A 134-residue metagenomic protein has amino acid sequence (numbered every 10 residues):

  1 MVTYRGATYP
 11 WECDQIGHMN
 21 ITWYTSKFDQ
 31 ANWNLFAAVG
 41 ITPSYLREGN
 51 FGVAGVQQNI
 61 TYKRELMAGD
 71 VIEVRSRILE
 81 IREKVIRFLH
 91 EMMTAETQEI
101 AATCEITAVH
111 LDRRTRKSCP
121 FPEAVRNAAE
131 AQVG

Functional and structural regions predicted by a protein language model:
M1-E73, L79-G134: Terminal targeting signals and extreme-terminal segments of soluble enzymes
